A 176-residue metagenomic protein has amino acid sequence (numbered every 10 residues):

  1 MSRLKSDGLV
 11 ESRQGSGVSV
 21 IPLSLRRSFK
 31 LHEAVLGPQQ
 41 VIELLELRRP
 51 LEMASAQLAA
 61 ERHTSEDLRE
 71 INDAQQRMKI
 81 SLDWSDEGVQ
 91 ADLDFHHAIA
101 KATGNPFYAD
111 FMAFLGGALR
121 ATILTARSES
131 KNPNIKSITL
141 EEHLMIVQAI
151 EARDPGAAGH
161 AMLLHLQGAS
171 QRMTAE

Functional and structural regions predicted by a protein language model:
M1-L51, Q57: Short linear motifs at protein or domain termini
V35-I42, A56-E61, K79-D83, R127-N134: A ubiquitous short alpha-helical element
L47, D67-E70, A91, F95 (+4 more regions): Residue-level detector of well-ordered alpha-helical segments, enriched for hydrophobic/aromatic packing positions
E52, A59-R77: Hydrophobic, well-structured mid-protein blocks that either form specific transmembrane helices
A60, A100-K101: Helix-capping/transition residues at the boundaries of transmembrane alpha-helices and the short helical linkers
N72-Q75, K79-I80, A113, G117-E176: C-terminal all-alpha effector/ligand-binding and dimerization domain of prokaryotic HTH-type transcriptional repressors
G104-P106, R153-D154: Short loop-to-helix capping motifs
